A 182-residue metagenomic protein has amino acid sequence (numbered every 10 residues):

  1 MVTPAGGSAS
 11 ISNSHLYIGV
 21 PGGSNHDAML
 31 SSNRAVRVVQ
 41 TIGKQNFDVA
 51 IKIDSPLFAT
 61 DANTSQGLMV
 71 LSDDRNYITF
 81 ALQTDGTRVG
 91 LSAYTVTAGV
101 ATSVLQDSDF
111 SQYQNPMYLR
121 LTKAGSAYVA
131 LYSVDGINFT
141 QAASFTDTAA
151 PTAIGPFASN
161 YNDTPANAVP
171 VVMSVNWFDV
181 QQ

Functional and structural regions predicted by a protein language model:
M1-Q182: Extracellular glycan-recognition regions
